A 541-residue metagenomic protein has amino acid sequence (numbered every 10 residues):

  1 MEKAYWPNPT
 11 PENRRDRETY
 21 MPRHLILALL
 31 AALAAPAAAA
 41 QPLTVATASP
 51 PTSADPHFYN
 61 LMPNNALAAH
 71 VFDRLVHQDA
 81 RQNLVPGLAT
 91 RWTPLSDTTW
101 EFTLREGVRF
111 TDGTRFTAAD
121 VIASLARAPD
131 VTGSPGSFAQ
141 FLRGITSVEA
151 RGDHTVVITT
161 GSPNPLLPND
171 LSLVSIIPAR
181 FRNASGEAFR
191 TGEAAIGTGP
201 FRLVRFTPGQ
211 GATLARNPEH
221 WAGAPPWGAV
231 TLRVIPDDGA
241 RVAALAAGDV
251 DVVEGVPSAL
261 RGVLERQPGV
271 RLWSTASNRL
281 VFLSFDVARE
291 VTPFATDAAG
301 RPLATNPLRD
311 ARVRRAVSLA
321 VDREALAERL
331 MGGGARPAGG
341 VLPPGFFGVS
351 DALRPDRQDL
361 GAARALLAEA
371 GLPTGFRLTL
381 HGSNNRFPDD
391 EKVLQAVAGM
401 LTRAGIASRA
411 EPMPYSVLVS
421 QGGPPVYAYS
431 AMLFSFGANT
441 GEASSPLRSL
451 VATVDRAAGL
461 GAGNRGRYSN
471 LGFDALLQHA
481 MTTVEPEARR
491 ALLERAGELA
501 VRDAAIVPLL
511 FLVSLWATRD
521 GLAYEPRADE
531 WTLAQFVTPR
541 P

Functional and structural regions predicted by a protein language model:
D16-I26: Bacterial N-terminal signal peptides that target proteins for export
P22, T93, E101-T103, S137-R182: Surface-exposed binding/hinge segments that line and control ligand-binding clefts or catalytic entry sites
A34-A35: N-terminal signal peptide c-region/cleavage motif recognized by signal peptidases
A40-Q41: Boundary of Sec targeting at the N-terminus
A46-S96, A126, D130, A194-T198: N-terminal lobe/hinge region of extracytoplasmic solute-binding protein
H77-A80, T93, R105-P135, V148 (+3 more regions): Extracytoplasmic/periplasmic ligand-capture domains
L366, W516-P541: Long beta-strand-rich cores associated with HINT superfamily self-processing modules
